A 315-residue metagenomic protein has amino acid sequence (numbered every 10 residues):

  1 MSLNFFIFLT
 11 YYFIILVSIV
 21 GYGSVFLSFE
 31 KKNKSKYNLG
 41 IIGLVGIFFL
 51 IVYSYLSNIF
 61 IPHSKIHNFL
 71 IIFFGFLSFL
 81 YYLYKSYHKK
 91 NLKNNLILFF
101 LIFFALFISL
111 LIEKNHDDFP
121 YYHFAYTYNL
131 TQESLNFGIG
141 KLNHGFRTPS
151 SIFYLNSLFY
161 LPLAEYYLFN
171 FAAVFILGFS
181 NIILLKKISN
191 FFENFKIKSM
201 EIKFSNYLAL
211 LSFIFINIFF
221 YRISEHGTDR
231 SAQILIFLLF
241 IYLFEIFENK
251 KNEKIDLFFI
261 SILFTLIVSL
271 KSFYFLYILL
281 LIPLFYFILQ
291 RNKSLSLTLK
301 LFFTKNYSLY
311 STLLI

Functional and structural regions predicted by a protein language model:
M1-K89: Membrane-embedded, hydrophobic transmembrane alpha-helices
S18-G21, F26, L211, S231-K250 (+1 more regions): Specific aromatic-rich, kink-prone transmembrane helix
K32-G43, L184-N217: Transmembrane-helix signature of polytopic, membrane-embedded enzymes that assemble or transfer cell-envelope glycans
N58, F220, D256-S272, L276-P283: Membrane-interface alpha helices of multi-pass inner-membrane proteins
L83-K90, Y277-L313: Perimembrane helix-loop-helix junctions
L96-L106, I262-L263, S296-I315: Hydrophobic alpha-helical membrane-interfacial segments at the cytosolic entry of transmembrane helices
A105-F204, I223-E225: Active-site lumenal/periplasmic loops and adjacent helix-entry segments of GT-C-fold, multi-pass membrane
I197-L238, Y242-L243, S269: Aromatic- and kink-enriched transmembrane "portal" helix at the membrane-lumen/periplasm boundary that abuts
